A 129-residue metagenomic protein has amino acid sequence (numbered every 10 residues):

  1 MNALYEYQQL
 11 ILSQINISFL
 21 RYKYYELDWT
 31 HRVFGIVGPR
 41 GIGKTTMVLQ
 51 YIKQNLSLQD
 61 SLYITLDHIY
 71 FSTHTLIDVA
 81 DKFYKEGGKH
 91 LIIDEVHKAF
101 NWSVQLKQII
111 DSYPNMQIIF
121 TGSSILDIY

Functional and structural regions predicted by a protein language model:
M1-Y129: Phosphate-binding site recognition
